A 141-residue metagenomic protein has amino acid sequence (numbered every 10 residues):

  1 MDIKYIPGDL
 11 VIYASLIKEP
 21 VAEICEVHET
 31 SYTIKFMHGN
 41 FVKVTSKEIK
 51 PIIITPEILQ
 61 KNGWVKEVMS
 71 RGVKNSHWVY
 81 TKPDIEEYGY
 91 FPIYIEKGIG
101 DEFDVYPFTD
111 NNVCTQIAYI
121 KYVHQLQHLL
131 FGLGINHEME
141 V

Functional and structural regions predicted by a protein language model:
L10, K18-I34: Short beta-strand-centered aromatic/proline hotspots
V11-I12, C25, V42, E48: Generic structural signal for buried aliphatic residues
A14, K35-M37, Y106-F108: A generic structural motif
E19-V21, F41-V44, Y90, C114: Short, mixed charged/polar active-site loops that provide acid/base catalysis or chelate metal/phosphate cofactors
G39-V68, T115-G134: Intrinsically disordered, low-complexity, charged/polar segments
M69-I117: Acidic, low-complexity, intrinsically disordered interaction modules
N136-V141: Charged phosphate-binding loop/patch that engages nucleotide di/tri-phosphates or the phosphate backbone of nucleic
